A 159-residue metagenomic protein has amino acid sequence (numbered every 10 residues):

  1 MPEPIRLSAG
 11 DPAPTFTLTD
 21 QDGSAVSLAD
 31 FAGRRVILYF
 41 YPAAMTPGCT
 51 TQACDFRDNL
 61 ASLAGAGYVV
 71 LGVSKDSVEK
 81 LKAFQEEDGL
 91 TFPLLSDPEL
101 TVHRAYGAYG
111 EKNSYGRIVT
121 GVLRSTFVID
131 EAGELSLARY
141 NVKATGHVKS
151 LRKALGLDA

Functional and structural regions predicted by a protein language model:
M1-A159: Chalcogenol-based redox active-site neighborhoods
